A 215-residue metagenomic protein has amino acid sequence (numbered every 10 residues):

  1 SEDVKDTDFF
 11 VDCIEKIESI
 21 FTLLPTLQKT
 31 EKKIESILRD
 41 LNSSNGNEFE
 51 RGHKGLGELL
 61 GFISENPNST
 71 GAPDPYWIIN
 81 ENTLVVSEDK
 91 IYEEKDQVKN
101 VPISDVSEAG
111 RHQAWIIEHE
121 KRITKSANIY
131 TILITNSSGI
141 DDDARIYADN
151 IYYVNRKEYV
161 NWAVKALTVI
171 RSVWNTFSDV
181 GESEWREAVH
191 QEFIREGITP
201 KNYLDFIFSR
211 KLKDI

Functional and structural regions predicted by a protein language model:
S1-S44, S209-I215: Interdomain/boundary linker segments immediately adjacent to catalytic/signaling cores
K29-I198: Catalytic core segments in nucleotide and nucleic-acid processing enzymes
G197, K201-I215: Charge-rich interaction segments
